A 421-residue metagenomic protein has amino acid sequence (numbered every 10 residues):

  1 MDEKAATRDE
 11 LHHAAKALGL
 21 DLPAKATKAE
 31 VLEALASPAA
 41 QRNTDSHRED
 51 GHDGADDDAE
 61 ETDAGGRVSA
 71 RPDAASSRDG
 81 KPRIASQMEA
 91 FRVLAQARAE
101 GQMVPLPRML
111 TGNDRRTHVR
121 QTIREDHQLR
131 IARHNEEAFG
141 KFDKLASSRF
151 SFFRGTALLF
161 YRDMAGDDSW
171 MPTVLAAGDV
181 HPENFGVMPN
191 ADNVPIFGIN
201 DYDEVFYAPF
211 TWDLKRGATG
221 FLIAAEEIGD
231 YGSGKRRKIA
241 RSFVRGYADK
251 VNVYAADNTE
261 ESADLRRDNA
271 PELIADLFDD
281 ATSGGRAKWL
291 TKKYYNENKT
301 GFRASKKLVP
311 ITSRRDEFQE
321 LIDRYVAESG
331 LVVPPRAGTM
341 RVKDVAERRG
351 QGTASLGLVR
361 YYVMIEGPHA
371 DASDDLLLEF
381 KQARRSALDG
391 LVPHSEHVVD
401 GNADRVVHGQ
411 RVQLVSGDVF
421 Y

Functional and structural regions predicted by a protein language model:
M1-G51: Basic helix-extension-helix modules of the SAP/HeH family
P23, A40, D58, L414-D418: Compositionally biased, low-complexity segments enriched in small residues
A34, D163, K250, L321-E328 (+1 more regions): Residues that form generic nucleotide/phosphate-binding pockets
D45-P72: Long, low-complexity intrinsically disordered regions
G66-A177, P182-L277, V333-Y421: Conserved ATP-binding subdomain of kinase catalytic cores across diverse folds
V253-I322: Sequence-structural signature of the catalytic-core scaffold of metal-dependent phosphohydrolases that act on
N298-E347, G357-R360: Bergerat-fold GHKL/Histidine-kinase-like ATPase
